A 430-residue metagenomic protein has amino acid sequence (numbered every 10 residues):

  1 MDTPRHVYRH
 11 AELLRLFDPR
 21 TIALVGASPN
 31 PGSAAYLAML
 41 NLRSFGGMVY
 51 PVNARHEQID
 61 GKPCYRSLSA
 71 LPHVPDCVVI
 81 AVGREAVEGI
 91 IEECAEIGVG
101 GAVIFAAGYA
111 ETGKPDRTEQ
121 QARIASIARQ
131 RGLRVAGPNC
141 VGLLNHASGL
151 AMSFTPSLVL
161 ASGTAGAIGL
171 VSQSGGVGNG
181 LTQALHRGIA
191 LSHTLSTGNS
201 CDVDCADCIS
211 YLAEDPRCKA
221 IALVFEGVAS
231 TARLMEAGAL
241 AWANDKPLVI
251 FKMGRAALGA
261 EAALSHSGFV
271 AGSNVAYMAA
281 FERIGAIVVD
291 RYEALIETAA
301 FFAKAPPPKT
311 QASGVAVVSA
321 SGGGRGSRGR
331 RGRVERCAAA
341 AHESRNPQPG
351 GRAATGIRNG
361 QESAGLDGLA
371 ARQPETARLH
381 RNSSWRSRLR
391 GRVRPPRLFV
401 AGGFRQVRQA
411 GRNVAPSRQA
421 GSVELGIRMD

Functional and structural regions predicted by a protein language model:
M1-D430: Catalytic-core regions of core metabolic enzymes, especially those transforming organic acids/acyl-group intermediates
